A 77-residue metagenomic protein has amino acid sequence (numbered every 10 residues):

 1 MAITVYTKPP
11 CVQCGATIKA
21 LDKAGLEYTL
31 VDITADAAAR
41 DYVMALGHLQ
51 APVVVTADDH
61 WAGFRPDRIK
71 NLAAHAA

Functional and structural regions predicted by a protein language model:
M1-L26: Local sequence-structure signature of Cys/Sec-based thiol-disulfide redox active-site neighborhoods
E27-A39, Q50: Thiol-based oxidoreductase modules, predominantly thioredoxin-like and allied folds used for disulfide exchange
R40-D41, A62: Short Asp/Glu-rich motifs
M44-H48: Major-groove DNA-recognition helix of helix-turn-helix-type DNA-binding domains
P52-A62: A short, hydrophobic beta-strand/beta-hairpin element that forms part of a small beta-sheet core
D67-A77: C-terminal basic regulatory modules in eukaryotic proteins
